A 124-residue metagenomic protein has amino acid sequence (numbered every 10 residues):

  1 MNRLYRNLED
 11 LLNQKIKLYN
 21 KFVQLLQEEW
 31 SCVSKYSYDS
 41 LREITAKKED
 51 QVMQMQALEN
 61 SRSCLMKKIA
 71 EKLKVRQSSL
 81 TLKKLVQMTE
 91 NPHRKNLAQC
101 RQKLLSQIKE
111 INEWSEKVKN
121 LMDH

Functional and structural regions predicted by a protein language model:
M1-I16, N20-S31, Y38, R42-H124: C-terminal-biased regions
